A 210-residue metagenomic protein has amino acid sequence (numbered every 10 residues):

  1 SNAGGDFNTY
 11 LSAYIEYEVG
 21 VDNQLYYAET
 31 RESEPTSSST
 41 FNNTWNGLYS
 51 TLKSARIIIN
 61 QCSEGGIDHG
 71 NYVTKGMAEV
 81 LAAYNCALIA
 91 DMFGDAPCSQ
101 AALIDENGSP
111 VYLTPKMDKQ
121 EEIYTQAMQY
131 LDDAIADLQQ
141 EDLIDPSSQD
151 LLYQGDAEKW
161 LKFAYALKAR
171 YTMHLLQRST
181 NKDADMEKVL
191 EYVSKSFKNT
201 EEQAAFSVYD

Functional and structural regions predicted by a protein language model:
S1-I15: Acidic, glycine-rich segments characteristic of secretory precursors and extracytoplasmic regions
D22-F93, P110-T125, Q129-L138: Conserved, well-structured interaction surfaces
I67-G70, A136-E158: Acidic interhelical loop/turn segments
L88-P97, H174-N181: Short coil/turn linking the two alpha-helices of tandem helical-hairpin repeats
I104-Y112, Q149-E158, Y209-D210: Carbohydrate-binding/catalytic loop surfaces
D183-D210: Hydrophobic-face positions in mid-chain alpha helices that act as interaction patches
